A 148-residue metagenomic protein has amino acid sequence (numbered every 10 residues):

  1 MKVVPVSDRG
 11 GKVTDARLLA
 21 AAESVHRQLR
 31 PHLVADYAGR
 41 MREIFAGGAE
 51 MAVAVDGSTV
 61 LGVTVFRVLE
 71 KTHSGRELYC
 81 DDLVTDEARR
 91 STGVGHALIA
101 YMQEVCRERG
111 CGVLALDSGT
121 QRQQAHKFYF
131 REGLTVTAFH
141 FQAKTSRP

Functional and structural regions predicted by a protein language model:
M1-G75, I99-A100, K144-S146: Acetyl-CoA-dependent GNAT
E50, G112, T135: Short acidic/polar active-site loop segments enriched in Thr and Asp
V65, Y79, V84, A115 (+1 more regions): Conserved beta-strand segments that form the floor/walls of ligand-binding pockets within enzyme and binding domains
L69-C80, R90, V136-T137: A conserved beta-turn-beta hairpin within the catalytic core of GNAT-like acetyltransferases that forms part
T85, S91-E104, R131: Conserved acetyl-CoA-binding loop-helix of GNAT-fold acetyltransferases
I99, C106-S118: Conserved GNAT acetyl-CoA-binding A-motif
A115-A125, Q142-S146: Conserved beta-strand-loop-alpha-helix junction that forms the acyl-donor binding cleft
L134-P148: Active-site/acyl-donor-binding loops of N-acyltransferases
